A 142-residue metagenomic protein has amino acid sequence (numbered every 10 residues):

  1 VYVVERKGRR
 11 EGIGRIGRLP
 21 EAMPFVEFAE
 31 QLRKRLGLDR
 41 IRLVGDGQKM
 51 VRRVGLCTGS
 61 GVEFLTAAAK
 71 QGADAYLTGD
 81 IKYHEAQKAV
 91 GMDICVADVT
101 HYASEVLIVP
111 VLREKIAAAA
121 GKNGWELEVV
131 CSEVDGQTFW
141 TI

Functional and structural regions predicted by a protein language model:
V1-I142: Hydrophobic structural segments
